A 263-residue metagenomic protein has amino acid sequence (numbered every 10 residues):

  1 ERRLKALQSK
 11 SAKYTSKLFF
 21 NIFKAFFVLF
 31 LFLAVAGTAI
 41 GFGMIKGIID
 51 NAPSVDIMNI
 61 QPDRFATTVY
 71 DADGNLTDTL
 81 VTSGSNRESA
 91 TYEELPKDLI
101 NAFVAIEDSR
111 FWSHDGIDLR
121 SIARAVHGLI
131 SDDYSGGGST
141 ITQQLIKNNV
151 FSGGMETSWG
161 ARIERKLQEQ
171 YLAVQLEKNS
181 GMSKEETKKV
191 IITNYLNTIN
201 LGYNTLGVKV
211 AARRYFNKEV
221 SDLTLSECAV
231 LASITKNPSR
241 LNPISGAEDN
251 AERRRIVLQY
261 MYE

Functional and structural regions predicted by a protein language model:
E1-A72, T77: N-terminal type II signal-anchor transmembrane helix that functions as the membrane-insertion/stop-transfer segment
Y70-E263: Peptidoglycan glycan-strand catalytic modules in the bacterial/periplasmic cell-wall system
